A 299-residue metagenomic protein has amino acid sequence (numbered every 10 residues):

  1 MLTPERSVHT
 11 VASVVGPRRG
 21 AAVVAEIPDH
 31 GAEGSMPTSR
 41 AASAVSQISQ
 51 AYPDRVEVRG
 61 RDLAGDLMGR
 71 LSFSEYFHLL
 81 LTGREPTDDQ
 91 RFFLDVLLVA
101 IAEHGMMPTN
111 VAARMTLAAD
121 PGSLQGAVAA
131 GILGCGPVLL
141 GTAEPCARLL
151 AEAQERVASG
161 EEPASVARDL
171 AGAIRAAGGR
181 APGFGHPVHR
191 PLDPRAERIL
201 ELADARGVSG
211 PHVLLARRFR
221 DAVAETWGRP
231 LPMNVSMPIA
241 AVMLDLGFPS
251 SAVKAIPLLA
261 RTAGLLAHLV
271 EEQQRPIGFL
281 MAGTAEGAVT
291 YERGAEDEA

Functional and structural regions predicted by a protein language model:
L2-H9: Extreme N-terminal basic, low-complexity initiation segments that serve as generic localization/processing leaders
R6, R18-R19: Basic polycationic patches enriched in arginine
G20-A299: Non-transmembrane, aqueous-exposed alpha-helical and coiled segments at domain scale
